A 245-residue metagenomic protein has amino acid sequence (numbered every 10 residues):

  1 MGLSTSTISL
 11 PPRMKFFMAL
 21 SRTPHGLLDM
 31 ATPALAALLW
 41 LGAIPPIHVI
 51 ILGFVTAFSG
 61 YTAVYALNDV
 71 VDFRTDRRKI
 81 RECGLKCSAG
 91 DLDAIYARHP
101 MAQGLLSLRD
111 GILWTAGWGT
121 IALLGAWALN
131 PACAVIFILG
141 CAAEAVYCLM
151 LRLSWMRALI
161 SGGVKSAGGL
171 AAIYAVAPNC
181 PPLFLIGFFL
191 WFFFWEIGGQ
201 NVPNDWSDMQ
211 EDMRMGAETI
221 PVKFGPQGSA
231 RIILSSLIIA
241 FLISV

Functional and structural regions predicted by a protein language model:
M1-V245: Multi-pass alpha-helical membrane architecture of UbiA-family and related isoprenoid/lipid prenyltransferases
